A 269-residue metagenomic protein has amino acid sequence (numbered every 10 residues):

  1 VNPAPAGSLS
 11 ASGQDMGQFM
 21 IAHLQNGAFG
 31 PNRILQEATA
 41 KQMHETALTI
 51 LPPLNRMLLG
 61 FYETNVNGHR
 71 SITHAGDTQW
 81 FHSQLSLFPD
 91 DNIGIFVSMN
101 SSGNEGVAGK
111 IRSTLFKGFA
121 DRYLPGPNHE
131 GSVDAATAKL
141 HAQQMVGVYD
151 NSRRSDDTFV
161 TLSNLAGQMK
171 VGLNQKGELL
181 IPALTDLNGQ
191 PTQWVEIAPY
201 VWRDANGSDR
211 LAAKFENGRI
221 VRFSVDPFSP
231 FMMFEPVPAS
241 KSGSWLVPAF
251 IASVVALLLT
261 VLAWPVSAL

Functional and structural regions predicted by a protein language model:
V1-A268: Catalytic loop of the DD-peptidase/beta-lactamase superfamily, centered on the K-T-G motif and neighboring
